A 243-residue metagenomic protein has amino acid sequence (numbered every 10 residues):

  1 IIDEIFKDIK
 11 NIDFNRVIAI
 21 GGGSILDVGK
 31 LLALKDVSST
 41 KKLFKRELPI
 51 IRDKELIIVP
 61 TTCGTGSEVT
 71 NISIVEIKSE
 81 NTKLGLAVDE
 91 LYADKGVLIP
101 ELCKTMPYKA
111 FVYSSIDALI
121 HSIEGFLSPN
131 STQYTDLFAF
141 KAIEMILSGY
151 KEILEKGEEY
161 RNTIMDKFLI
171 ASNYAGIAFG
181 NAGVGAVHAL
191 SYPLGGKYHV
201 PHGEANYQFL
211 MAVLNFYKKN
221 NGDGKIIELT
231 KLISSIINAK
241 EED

Functional and structural regions predicted by a protein language model:
I1-F6, A239-D243: Short, intrinsically disordered, charge-balanced linker/junction segments flanking boundaries in proteins
I2-K7, N11-P100: Glycine/threonine-rich beta-strand-loop-alpha-helix active-site module that forms ligand/phosphate-binding
K7, L34, S38, N181 (+3 more regions): Short, well-ordered alpha-helices that flank and scaffold nucleotide-derived cofactor binding pockets
V28-A33, S122-I123, I143-G149, S172-G176 (+3 more regions): Buried hydrophobic packing segments
G64, Y174-G203: Glycine-rich phosphate/pyrophosphate-binding beta-alpha loops
I72-A182: Carboxylate- and glycine-rich phosphate/diphosphate-binding segment that chelates Mg2+/Mn2+
K197-D243: Gly/Pro-rich interdomain helix-loop hinge
